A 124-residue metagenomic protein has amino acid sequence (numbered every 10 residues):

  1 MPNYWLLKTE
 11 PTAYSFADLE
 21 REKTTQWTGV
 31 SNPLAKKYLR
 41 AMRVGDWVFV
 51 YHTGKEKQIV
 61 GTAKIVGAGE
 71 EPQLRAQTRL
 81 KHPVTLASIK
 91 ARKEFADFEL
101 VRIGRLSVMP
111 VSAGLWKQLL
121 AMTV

Functional and structural regions predicted by a protein language model:
M1-A13, E70-V124: Contiguous surface segments at macromolecular interaction interfaces
M1-V44, T123-V124: Compositionally biased, charged N-terminal/linker segments
D18, G61-T62, T85-A87: Short, conserved acidic/polar surface loops in the N-terminal third of protein domains
Q26-T28, Y51, F95-A96: Intrinsically disordered, low-complexity segments enriched in polar/charged residues with Gly/Pro, especially when
Y51-K57: Short, charged beta-turn/beta-strand-edge "cap" motif at the junction between a beta-strand and an adjacent loop
K57-A68: Short beta-strand-centered aromatic/proline hotspots
